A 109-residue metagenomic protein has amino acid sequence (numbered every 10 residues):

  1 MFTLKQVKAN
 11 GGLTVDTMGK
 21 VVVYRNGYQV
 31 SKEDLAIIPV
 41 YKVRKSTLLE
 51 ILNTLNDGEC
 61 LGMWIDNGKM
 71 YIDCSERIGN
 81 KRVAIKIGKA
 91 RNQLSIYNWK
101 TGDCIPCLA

Functional and structural regions predicted by a protein language model:
M1-A109: Conserved, structured core segments of small domains
